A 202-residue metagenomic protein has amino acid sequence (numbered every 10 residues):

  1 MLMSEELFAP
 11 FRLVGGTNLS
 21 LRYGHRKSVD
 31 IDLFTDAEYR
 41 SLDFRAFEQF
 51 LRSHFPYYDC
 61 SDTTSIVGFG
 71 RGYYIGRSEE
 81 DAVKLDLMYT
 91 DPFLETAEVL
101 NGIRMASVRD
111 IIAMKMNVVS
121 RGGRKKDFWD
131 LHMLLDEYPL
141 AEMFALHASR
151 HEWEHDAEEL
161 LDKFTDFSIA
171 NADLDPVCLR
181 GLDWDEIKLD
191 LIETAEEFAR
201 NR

Functional and structural regions predicted by a protein language model:
M1-R202: Compositionally biased terminal segments of proteins
